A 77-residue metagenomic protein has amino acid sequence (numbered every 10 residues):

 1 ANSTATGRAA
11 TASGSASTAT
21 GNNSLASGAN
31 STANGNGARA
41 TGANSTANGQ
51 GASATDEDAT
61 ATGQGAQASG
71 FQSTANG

Functional and structural regions predicted by a protein language model:
A1-G77: Glycine- and small/polar-enriched repetitive beta-structure motifs of secreted/surface proteins
